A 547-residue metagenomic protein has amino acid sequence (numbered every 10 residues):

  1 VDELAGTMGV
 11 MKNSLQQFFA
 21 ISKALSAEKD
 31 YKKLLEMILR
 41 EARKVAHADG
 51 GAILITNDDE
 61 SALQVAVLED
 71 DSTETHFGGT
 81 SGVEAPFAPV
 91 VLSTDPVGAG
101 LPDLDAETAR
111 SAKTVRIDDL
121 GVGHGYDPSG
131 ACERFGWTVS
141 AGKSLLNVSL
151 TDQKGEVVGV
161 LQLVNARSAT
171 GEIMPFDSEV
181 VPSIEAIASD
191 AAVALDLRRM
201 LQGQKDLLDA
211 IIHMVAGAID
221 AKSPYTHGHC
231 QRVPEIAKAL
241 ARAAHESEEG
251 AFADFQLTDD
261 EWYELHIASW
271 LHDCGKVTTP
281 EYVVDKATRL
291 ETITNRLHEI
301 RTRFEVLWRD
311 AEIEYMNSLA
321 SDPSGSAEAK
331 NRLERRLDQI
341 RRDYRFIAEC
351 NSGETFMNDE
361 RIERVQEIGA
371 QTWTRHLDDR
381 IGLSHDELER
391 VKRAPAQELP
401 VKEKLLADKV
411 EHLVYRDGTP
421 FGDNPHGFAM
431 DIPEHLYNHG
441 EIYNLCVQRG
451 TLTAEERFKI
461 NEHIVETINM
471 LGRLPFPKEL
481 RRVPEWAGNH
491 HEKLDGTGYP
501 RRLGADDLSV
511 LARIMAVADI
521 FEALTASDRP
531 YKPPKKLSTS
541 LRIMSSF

Functional and structural regions predicted by a protein language model:
D2-M37, K44-V45, M200-M214, Y437-G440: Signal-transmission linkers at sensory-effector interfaces
T7, M11, F18, R110-T114 (+7 more regions): Signal-transmission/dimerization alpha-helices at domain junctions
E28-G78, G98-L104, T226-H227, L240-L265 (+1 more regions): Helix-loop-beta substructure at the N-terminus of cytosolic sensory domains that couple signal/ligand detection
R40, A52-A99, V122-G123, A166 (+7 more regions): GAF sensory/regulatory domain recognition with acknowledged cross-activation on helical regulatory dimers
E74-E133, W137-T138, L146, G422-F428 (+2 more regions): Regulatory sensory and allosteric helical modules in signal-transduction proteins and certain transcription factors
A141, V158, V164-A186, R198 (+2 more regions): Regulatory loop-to-helix N-cap segments in sensory/regulatory domains that couple ligand/signal detection
K143-G159: A short, aliphatic-rich beta-strand micro-motif
P175-E179, V215, D285-I313, V391 (+3 more regions): Divalent-cation-assisted or electrostatically stabilized phosphate/pyrophosphate-binding catalytic cores
